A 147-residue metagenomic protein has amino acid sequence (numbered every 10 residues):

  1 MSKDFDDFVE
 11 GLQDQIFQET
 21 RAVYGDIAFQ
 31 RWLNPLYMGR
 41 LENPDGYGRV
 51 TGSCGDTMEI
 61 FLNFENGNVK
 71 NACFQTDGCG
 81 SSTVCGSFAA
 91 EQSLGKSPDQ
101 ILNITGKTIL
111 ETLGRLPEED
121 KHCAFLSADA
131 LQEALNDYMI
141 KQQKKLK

Functional and structural regions predicted by a protein language model:
M1-E42, Y47, E65, K96-K147: C-terminal binding/interaction regions
L41, T51-G55: A short catalytic or substrate-binding loop motif that flags glycine-/basic-rich loops and adjacent residues that bind
D45-V50, Q75: Short, solvent-exposed loop/turn elements at beta->coil junctions and helix N-caps that rim active or binding pockets
C54, T76-C85, C123: Short, thiol/selenol-centered motifs that function as redox-active sites or metal-ligating centers
D56-G67: Short beta-strand elements
N68-D77, E111-G114: Immediate flanking context of iron-sulfur cluster ligation sites
F88-P98: Flexible, glycine-rich terminal cap/loop adjacent to redox cofactors in electron-transfer oxidoreductases
